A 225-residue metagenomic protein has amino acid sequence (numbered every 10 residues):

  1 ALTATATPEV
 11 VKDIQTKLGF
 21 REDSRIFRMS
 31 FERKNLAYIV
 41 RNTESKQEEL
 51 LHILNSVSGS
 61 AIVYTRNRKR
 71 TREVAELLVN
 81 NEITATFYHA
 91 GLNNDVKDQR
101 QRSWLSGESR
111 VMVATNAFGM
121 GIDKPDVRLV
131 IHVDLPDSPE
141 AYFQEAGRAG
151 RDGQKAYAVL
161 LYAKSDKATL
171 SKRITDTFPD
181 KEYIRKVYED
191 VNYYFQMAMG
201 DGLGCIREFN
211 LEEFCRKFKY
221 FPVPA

Functional and structural regions predicted by a protein language model:
A1-K219: Helicase motor core with emphasis on the C-terminal RecA-like subdomain
F221-A225: Charge-enriched amphipathic alpha-helical scaffolds
